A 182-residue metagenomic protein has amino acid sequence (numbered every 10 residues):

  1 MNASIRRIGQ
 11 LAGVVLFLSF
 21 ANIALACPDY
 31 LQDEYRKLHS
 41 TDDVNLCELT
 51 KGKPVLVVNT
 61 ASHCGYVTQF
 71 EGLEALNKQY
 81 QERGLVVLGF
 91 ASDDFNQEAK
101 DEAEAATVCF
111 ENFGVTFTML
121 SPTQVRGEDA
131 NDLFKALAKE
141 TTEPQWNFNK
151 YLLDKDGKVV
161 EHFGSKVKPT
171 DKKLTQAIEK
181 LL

Functional and structural regions predicted by a protein language model:
N2-A12: Bacterial N-terminal signal peptides that target proteins for export
L11-N22: Bacterial N-terminal signal peptides
A24-P28: Boundary at the C-terminal end of the N-terminal hydrophobic targeting segment
D33-P54, A75-Y80: A short beta-strand-turn-helix
T50-V55, Q81-V86, F113-T118, F148 (+1 more regions): Loop/turn elements at helix/coil->beta-strand transitions in domains of secreted/extracellular proteins
N59-H63: Amphipathic alpha-helical repeat scaffolds
Y66-A130: Structural microenvironment flanking redox-active thiols in thiol-disulfide oxidoreductases
K135, K139-L182: Thiol-/selenol-based redox modules, centered on thioredoxin-like and closely related oxidoreductase domains
